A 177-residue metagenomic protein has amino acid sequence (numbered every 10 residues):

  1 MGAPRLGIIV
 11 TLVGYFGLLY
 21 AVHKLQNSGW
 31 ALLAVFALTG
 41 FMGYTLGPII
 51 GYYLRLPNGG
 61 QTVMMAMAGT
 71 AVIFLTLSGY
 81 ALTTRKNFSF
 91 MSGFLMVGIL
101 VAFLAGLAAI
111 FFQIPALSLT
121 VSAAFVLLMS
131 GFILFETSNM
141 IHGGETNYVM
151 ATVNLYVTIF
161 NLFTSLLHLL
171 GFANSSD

Functional and structural regions predicted by a protein language model:
M1-D177: A hydrophobic alpha-helical transmembrane-helix feature that marks the membrane cores and membrane-interface segments
